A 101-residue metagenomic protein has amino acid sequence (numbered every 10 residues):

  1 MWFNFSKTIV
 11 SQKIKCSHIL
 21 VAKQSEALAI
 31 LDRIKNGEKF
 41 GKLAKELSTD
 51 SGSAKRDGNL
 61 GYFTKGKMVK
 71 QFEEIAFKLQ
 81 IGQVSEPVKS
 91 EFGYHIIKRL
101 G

Functional and structural regions predicted by a protein language model:
W2-N36, D50-M68, I97-G101: Well-structured core secondary-structure elements of compact alpha/beta domains
K7, K42-L43: Short, hydrophobic secondary-structure boundary micro-motifs
L20, V88-K89: Well-ordered beta-strand positions
D32-K39, K45-G52, M68, F77 (+2 more regions): Sec-exported extracytoplasmic/periplasmic mature domains
